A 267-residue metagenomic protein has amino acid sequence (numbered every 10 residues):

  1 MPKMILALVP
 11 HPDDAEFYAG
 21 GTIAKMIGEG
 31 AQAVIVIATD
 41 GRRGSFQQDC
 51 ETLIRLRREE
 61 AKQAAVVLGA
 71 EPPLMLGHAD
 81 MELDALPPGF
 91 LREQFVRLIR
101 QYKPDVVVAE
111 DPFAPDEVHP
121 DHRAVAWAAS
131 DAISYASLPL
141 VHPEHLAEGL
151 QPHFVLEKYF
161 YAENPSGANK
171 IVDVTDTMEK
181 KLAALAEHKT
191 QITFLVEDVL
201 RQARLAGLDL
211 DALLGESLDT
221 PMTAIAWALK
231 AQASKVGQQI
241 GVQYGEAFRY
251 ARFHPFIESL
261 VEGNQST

Functional and structural regions predicted by a protein language model:
M1-K103, I257-N264: Active-site rim/loop-helix segments in enzyme catalytic domains that contact anionic ligands
M1-K3, L138-F154, E163-T267: C-terminal accessory domains and tails appended to enzymatic cores
K25, A128, A132, A184: Hydrophobic/aromatic ligand-binding patch that stacks against planar heteroaromatic rings of cofactors or nucleotides
V34, K62-V67, E71-Y161: Internal alpha/beta domain cores that form substrate/cofactor-binding pockets in large enzymes and binding proteins
T39, F113, N164: Short, flexible active-site-adjacent loop segments at beta-strand->alpha-helix junctions, enriched in small/polar
R58, V125-A126, A226: A general structural signal for well-ordered alpha-helical segments in protein cores
